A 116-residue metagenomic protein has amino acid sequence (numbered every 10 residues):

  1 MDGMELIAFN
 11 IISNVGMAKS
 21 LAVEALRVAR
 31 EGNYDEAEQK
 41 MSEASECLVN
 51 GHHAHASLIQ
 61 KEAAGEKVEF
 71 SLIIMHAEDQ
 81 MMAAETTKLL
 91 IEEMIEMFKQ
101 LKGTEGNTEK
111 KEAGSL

Functional and structural regions predicted by a protein language model:
M1-L116: Terminal alpha-helical segments
